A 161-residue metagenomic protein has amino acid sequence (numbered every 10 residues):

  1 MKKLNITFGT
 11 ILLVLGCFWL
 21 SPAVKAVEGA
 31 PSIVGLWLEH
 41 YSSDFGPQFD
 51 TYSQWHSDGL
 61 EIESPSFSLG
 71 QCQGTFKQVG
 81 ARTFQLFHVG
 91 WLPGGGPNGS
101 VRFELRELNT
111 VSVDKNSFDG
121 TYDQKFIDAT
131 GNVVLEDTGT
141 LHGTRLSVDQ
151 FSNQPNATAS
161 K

Functional and structural regions predicted by a protein language model:
M1-T10: Bacterial N-terminal signal peptides that target proteins for export
G9-W19: Bacterial N-terminal signal peptides
P22-V27: Sec/Tat signal peptide C-region and signal peptidase I cleavage site
A30-G46: Tryptophan-anchored aromatic micro-motifs
L36, T75, H142-T144: Residues located in well-ordered beta-strands
L36-E39, E63-S64, S100: Blade-edge beta-strand/turn elements of extracellular beta-propeller and related beta-sheet repeat scaffolds
P47-Q85, G90-L92: N-terminal glycine/threonine-rich, aromatic-flanked beta-hairpin/loop signature
W91-K161: Beta-sheet ligand-binding and adhesion/scaffold domains
